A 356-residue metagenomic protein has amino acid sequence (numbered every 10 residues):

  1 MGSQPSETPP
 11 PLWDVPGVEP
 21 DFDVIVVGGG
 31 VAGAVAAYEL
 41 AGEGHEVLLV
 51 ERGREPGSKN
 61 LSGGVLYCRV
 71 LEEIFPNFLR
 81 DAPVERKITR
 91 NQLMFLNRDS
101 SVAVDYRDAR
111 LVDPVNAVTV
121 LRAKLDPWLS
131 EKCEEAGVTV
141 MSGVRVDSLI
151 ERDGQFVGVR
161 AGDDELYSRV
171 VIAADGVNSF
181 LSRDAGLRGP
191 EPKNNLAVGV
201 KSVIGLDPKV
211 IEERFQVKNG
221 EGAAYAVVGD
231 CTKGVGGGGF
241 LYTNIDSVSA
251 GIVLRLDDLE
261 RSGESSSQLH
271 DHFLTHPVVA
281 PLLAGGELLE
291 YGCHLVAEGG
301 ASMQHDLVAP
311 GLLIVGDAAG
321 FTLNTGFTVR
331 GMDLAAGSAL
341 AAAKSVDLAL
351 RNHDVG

Functional and structural regions predicted by a protein language model:
M1-V24, E39-E43: Extreme N-terminal leader/targeting segments of oxidoreductases
G28-G30, R52: Glycine-rich Rossmann-fold phosphate-binding loop(s) that bind the pyrophosphate of adenine dinucleotide cofactors
G33-A34: N-terminal Rossmann-fold NAD(P) dinucleotide-binding loop
G53-R98: N-terminal FAD cofactor-binding segment of flavoenzymes
V112-E131, L259-S265: Short beta-strand to alpha-helix junction loop
K132-P281: Predominantly flavin-linked oxidoreductase catalytic cores and closely associated redox partners
H294-G326: FAD-binding beta-loop-beta segment adjacent to the flavin cofactor pocket
T322, A341-G356: Active-site-proximal substrate-binding core of FAD-dependent oxidoreductases
